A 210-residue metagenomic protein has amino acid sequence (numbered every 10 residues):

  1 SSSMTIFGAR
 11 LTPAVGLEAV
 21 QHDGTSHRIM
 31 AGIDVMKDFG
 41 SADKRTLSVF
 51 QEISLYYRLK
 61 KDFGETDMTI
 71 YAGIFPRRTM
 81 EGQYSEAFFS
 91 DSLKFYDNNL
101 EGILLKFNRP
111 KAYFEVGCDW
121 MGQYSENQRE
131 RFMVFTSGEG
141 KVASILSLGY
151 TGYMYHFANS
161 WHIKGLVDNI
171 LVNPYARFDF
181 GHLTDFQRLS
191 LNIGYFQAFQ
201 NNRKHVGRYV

Functional and structural regions predicted by a protein language model:
S1, A14, R28-D34, Y71-F75 (+4 more regions): Transmembrane beta-strands of outer-membrane beta-barrel proteins
S1-S41: Start-of-domain marker
S2, G40-S48, Q83-F88, E126-F132 (+2 more regions): Outer-membrane beta-barrel translocator domains and adjoining extracellular loop/strand segments of Gram-negative
S3-L11, L47-I53, D97-E101, Q128-V134 (+2 more regions): Residues that define the transmembrane beta-barrel architecture of outer-membrane proteins
L11-A19, L55-K61, I103-F107, T136-G140 (+2 more regions): Residues on the lipid-exposed face of transmembrane beta-strands in outer-membrane beta-barrel proteins
A19-D23, L59-E65, D97, N108-K111 (+2 more regions): Outer-membrane beta-barrel strand-turn architecture
R28-F39, K44-M121: Outer membrane beta-barrel
Y113, N127, F135-V142, L146-V210: Exposed, low-structure sequence patches enriched in small/polar residues
